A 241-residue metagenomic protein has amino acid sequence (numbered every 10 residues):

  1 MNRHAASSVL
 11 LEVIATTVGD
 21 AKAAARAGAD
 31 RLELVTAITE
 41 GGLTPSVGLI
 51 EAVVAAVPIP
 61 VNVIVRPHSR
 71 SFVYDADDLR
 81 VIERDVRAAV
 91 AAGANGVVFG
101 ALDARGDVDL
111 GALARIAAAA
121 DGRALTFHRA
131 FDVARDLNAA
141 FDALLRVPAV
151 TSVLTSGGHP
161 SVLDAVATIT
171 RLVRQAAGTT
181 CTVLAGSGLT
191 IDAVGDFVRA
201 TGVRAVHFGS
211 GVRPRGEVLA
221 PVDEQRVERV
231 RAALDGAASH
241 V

Functional and structural regions predicted by a protein language model:
M1-A6, V57-I59, G93, A119-R123 (+4 more regions): Short helix-capping segments at alpha-helix termini
N2, G19, I38-I59, A76-R80 (+5 more regions): Active-site-adjacent beta->alpha loops and helix N-cap segments on the catalytic face of soluble alpha/beta enzymes
R3-T17, V65-E83, L102, T126-L137: Active-site mouth loops of central-metabolism enzymes
S7-D30, A37, G41: N-terminal pre-domain/capping segments
V9-A15, L32-L34, V61-V65, V97-F99 (+4 more regions): Hydrophobic faces of well-ordered beta-strands that scaffold small-molecule active sites in alpha/beta enzyme cores
T16-A27, V73-A88, D132-P148, I169-R174 (+3 more regions): Catalytic cores of alpha/beta
S69, A176-V241: C-terminal alpha-helical cap/extension of soluble enzyme domains
R84-A101, R105-V108: Ordered, amphipathic secondary-structure segments that act as subunit-interaction surfaces in large macromolecular
